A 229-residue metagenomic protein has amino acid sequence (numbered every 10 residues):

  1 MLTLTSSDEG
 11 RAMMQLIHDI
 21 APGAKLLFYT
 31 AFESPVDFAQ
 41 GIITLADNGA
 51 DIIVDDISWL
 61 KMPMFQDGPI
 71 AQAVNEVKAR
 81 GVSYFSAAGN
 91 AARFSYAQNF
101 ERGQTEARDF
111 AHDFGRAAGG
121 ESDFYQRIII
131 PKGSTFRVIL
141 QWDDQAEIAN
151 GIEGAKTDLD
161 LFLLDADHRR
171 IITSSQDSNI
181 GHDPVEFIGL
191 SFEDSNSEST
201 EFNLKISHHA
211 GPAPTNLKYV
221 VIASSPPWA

Functional and structural regions predicted by a protein language model:
M1-A229: Loop-rich non-cytosolic ectodomains and luminal regions
